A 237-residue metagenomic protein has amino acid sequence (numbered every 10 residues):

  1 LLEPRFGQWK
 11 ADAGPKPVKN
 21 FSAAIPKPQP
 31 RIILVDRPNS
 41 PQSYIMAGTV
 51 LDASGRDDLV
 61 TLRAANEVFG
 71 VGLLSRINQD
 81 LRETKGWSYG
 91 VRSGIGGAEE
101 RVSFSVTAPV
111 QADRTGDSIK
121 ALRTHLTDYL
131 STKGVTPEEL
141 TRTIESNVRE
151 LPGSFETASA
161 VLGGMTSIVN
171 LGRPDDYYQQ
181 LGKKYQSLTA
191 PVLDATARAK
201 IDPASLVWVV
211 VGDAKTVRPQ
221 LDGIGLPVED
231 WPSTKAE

Functional and structural regions predicted by a protein language model:
L1, I77, S118, T196 (+1 more regions): Hydrophobic side chains in well-ordered alpha-helices
L1-A53, V210-E237: An aromatic/glycine/proline-enriched structural segment found at the starts of mature extracellular/organellar domains
R5-A13, G72, L126-K133: A generic secondary-structure signal for well-formed alpha-helical elements
A11-P15, L74, P152-E156: Secretory-pathway/luminal and periplasmic proteins that interact with or process carbohydrate-rich
V18-K19, Q29-L34, Y89-G94, V192-D194: Glycine-rich, charged/polar anion/phosphate-binding loops that engage phosphate groups from diverse ligands
P41-A53, L62, N78-S131, P137-A190 (+2 more regions): M16 family metallopeptidases and their MPP-like homologs
R56-F69, S75-Q79: Active/ligand-binding-proximal structured segments within catalytic/core domains that scaffold catalytic residues
D57, R114-S118, T216-P219: Short, conserved charged micro-motifs
